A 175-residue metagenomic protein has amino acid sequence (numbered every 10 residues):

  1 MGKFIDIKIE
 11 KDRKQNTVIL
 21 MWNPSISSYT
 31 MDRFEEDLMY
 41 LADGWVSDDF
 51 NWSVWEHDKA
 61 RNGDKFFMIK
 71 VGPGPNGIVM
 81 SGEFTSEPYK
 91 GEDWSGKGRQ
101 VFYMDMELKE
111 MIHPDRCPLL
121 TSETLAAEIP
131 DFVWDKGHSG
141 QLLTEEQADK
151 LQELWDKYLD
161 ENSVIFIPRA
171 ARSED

Functional and structural regions predicted by a protein language model:
M1-N62, T144, K150-D175: Compositionally biased, charged N-terminal/linker segments
N62-D64, M80: Short beta-strand or tight-loop elements that sit immediately N-terminal to catalytic metal-binding acidic residues
K70-P75: Short, charged beta-turn/beta-strand-edge "cap" motif at the junction between a beta-strand and an adjacent loop
G77-V79, E83-A148: Aromatic- and Lys/Arg-enriched surface recognition patch
